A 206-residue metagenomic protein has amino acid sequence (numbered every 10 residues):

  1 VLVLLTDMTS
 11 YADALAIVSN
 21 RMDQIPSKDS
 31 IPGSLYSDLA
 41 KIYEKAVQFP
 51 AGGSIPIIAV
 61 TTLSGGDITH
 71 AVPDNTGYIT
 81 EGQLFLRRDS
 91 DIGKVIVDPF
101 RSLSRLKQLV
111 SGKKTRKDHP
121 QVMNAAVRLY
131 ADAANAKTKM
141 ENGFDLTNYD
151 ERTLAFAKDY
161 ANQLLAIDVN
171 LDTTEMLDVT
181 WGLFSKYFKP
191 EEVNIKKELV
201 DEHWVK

Functional and structural regions predicted by a protein language model:
V1-V205: P-loop NTPase catalytic core
